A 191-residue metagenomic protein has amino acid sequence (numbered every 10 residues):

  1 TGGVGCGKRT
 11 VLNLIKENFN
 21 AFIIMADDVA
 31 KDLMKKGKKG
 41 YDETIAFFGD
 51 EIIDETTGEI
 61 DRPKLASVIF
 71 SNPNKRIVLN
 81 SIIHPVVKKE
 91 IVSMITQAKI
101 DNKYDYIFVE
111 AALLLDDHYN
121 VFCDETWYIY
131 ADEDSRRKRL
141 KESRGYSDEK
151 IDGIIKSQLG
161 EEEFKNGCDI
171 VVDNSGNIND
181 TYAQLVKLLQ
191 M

Functional and structural regions predicted by a protein language model:
T1-G3: P-loop (Walker A) phosphate-binding loop of NTP-binding proteins
C6: ATP-binding Walker
R9: Walker A/P-loop
A21-M34: Short beta-strand-centered segment that lines the nucleotide-binding/catalytic pocket of NTP-utilizing
K31-K103: ATP-dependent small-molecule kinase phosphotransfer cores that center on conserved nucleotide phosphate-binding segments
E90-I91, V121-F122, E142-M191: Small-molecule kinase domains that catalyze NTP-dependent phosphoryl transfer to phosphate-bearing small molecules
E90-S143: ATP-dependent NMP and nucleoside kinases share a basic, alpha-helical "lid"
